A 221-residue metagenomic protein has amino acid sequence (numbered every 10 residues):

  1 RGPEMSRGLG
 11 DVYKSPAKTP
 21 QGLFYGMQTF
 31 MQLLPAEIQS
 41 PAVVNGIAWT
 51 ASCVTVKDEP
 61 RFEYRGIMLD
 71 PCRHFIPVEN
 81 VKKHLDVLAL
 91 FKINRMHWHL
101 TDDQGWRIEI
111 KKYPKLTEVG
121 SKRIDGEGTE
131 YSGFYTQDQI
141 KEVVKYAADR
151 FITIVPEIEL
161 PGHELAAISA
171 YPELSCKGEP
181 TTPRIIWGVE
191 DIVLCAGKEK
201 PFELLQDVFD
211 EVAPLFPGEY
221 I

Functional and structural regions predicted by a protein language model:
G2-Y13: Single conserved hydrophobic/aromatic residue that forms the stacking wall/gate of nucleotide- or nucleobase-binding
K14-I221: Feature activates predominantly on carbohydrate-active enzymes
